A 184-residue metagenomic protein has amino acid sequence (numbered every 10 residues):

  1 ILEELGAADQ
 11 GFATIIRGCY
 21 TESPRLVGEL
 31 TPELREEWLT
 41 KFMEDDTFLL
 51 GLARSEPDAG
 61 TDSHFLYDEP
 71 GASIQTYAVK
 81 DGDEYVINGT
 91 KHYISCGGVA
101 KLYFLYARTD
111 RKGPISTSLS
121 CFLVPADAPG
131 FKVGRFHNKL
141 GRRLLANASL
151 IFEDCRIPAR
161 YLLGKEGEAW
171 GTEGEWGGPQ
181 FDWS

Functional and structural regions predicted by a protein language model:
I1, T31, L52, I87-G89 (+2 more regions): Buried hydrophobic positions in well-ordered alpha/beta secondary-structure cores of metabolic enzymes
I1-L49, C96-L102: Internal helix-loop-helix
D46-G60: A short, Trp-centered hydrophobic/proline-enriched beta-strand micro-motif
E56-I74, A169-F181: Charged, glycine/proline-rich intrinsically disordered loops and linkers
F65-E69, Y93-C96, K112-G113, K139-A146: Short Gly/Pro-enriched turn/cap motifs at secondary-structure boundaries
A78-V79: A structural signal for short hydrophobic beta-strand segments in well-ordered beta-sheet cores
N88-K132: A short core secondary-structure module
K132-S184: Glycine-rich beta->alpha junctions and the first turn(s) of the following alpha-helix
